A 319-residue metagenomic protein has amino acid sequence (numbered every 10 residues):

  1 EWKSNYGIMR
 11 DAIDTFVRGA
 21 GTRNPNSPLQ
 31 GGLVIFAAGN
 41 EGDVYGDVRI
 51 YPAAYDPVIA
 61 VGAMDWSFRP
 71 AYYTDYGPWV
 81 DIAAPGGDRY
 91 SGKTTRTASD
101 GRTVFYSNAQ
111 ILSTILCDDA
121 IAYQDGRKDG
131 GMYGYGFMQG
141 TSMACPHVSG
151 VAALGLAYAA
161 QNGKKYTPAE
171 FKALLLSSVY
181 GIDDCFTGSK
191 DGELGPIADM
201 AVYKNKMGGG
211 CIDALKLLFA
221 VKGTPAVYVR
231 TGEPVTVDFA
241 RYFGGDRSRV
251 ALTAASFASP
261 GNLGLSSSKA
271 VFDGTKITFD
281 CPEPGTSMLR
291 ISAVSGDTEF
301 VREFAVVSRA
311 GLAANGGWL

Functional and structural regions predicted by a protein language model:
E1-P57, S67-R69, K128-H147: Substrate-binding/access-modulating region of protease and related hydrolase catalytic domains
Q30-G32, G131-Y135, A157-T236, R241-R249 (+1 more regions): C-terminal subdomain of the subtilisin-like protease fold in secreted/lumenal serine endopeptidases
A37-E41, V61-W66, Y76-G77, A84-G87 (+3 more regions): Active-site-proximal beta-strand/loop segments in catalytic clefts of secreted hydrolases
G87-Y203: Hydrolase catalytic cores
G244-T275, F304: Surface-exposed or secretory-pathway low-complexity segments enriched in glycine-proline and Ser/Thr/acidic residues
G274-M288: Extracellular/luminal low-complexity segments enriched in Ser/Thr/Pro
T298-G311: C-terminal edge beta-strand
